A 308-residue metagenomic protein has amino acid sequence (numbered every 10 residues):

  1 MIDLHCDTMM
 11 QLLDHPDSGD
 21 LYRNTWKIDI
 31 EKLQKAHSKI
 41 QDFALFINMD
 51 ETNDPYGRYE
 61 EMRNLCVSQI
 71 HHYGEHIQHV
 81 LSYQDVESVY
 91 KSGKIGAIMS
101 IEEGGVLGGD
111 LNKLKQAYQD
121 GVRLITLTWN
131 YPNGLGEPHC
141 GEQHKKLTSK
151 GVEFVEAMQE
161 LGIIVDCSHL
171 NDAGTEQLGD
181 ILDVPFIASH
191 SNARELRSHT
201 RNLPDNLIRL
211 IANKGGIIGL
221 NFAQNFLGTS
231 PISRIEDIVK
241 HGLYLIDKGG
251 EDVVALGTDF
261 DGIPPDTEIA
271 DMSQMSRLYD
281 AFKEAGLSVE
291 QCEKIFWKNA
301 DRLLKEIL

Functional and structural regions predicted by a protein language model:
M1-L220, N225, L243-I246, V253 (+2 more regions): Extended, charged catalytic domains and RNA/DNA-binding interfaces, predominantly in divalent-metal-using enzymes
N24, I232, E236, I269-S273: Soluble non-cytosolic domains of exported or imported proteins
F46-N48, G262, F296-R302: A short, acidic, flexible beta-alpha connecting loop/helix-capping segment that sits on the rim of active
N53-P55, S198-R201, S230-S233, D266-I269: Short, solvent-exposed loop/turn segments at secondary-structure boundaries
L147-T148, V152, I208-I217, F222-V239 (+4 more regions): Hydrophobic, well-ordered secondary-structure segments that either form specific early membrane-associated helices used
F222, K248-M272: Short acidic/histidine-rich active-site segments
S233-E251: Active-site/ligand-binding-proximal alpha/beta "capping" segment
A270-L308: Mid-to-C-terminal alpha-helical segments outside catalytic/metal-binding sites
